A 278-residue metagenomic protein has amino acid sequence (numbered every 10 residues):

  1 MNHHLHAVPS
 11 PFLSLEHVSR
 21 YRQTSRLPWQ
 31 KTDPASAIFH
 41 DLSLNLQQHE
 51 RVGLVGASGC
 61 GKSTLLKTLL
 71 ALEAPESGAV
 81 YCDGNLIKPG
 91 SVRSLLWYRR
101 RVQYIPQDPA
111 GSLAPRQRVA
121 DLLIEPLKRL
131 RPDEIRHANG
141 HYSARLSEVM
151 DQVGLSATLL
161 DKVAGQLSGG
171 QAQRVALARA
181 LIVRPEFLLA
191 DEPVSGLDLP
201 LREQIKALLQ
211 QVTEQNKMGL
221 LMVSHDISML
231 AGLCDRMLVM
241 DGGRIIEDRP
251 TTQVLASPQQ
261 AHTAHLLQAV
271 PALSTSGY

Functional and structural regions predicted by a protein language model:
Q30-K31, I87-Q103, Q117, D121 (+2 more regions): ABC ATPase NBD coupling module
L70: Helix-to-loop junction immediately C-terminal to a conserved catalytic motif
G78-P89: Conserved ABC transporter NBD signature motif
G140-T158, L267: Conserved ABC ATPase "signature" region
V163-L167, Q171: Conserved ABC ATPase signature
L230-G232: A short, surface-exposed alpha-helical micro-motif characterized by mixed small hydrophobic and charged/polar residues
